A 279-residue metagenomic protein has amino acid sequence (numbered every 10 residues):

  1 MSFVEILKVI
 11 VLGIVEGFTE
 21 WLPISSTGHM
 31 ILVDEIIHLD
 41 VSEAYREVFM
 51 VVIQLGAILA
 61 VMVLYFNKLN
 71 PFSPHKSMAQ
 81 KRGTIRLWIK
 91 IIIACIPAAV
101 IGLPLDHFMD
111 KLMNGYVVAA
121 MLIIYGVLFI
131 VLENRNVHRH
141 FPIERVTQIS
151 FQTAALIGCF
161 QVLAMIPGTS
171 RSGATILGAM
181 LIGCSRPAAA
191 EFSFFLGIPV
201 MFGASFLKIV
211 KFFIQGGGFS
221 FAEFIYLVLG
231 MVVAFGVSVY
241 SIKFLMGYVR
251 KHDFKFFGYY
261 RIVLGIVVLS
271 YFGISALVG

Functional and structural regions predicted by a protein language model:
M1-G279: Multi-pass membrane proteins that catalyze or facilitate reactions on polyprenyl-/lipid-phosphate substrates and their
